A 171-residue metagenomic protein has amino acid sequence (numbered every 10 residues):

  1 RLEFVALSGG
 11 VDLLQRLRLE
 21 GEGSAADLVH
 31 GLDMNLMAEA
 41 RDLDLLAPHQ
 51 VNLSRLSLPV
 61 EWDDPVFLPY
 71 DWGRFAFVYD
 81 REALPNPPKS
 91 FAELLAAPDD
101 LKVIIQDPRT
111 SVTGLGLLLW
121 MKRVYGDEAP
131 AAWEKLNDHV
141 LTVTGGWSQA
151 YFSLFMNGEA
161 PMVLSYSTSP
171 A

Functional and structural regions predicted by a protein language model:
R1-E3: Short, polar/charged alpha-helical segment
V5-L14, R18, S24-M162, P170: Extracytoplasmic ligand-binding site segments that recognize negatively charged/polar headgroups
